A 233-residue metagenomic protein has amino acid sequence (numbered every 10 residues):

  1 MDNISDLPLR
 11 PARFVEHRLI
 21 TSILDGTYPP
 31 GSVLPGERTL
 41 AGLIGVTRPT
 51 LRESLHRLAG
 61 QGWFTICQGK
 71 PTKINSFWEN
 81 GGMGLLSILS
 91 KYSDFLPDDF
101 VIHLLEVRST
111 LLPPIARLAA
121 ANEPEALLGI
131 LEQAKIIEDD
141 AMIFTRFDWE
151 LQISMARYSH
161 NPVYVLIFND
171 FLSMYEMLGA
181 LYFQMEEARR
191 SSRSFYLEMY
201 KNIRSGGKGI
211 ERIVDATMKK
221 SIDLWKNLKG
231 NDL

Functional and structural regions predicted by a protein language model:
M1-T110: Short linear motifs at protein or domain termini
L24, Y28, S93-D94, A116 (+5 more regions): Short, flexible helix-adjacent loops and helix caps
G31-S32, L128, Y164-F168, E211-R212: Short, hydrophobic secondary-structure boundary micro-motifs
G36-E37, H160-P162, S205-G206: Short loop-to-helix capping motifs
E79-E150, S154, S194-A216: All-alpha effector-binding/dimerization core of bacterial HTH-type transcriptional repressors
V107-E123, F147-A188, S221-K226: Hydrophobic, amphipathic alpha-helical faces that serve as interaction scaffolds
K135-I136, N169-L233: C-terminal all-alpha effector/ligand-binding and dimerization domain of prokaryotic HTH-type transcriptional repressors
